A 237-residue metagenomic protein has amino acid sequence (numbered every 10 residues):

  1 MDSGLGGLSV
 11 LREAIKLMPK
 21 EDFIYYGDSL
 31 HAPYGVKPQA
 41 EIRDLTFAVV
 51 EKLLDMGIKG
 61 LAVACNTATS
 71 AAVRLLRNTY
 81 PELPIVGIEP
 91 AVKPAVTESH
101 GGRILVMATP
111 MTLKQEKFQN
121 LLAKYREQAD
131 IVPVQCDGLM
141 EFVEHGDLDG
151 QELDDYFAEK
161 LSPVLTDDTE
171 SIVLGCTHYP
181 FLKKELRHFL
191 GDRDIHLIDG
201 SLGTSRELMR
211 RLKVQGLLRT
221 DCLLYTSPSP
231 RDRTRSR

Functional and structural regions predicted by a protein language model:
M1-S227, R231: Non-catalytic structural scaffold of enzyme domains
